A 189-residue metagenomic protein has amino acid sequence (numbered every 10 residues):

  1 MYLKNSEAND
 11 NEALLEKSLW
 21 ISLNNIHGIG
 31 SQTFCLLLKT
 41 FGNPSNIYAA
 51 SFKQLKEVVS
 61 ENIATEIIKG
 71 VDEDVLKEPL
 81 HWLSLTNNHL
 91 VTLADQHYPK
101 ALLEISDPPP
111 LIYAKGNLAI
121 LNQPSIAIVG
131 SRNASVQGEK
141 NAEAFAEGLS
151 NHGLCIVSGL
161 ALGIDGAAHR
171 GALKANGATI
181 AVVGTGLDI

Functional and structural regions predicted by a protein language model:
Y2-N151: Short, positively charged patches
A146, S150-I189: Phosphate/pyrophosphate-binding betaalpha-module
